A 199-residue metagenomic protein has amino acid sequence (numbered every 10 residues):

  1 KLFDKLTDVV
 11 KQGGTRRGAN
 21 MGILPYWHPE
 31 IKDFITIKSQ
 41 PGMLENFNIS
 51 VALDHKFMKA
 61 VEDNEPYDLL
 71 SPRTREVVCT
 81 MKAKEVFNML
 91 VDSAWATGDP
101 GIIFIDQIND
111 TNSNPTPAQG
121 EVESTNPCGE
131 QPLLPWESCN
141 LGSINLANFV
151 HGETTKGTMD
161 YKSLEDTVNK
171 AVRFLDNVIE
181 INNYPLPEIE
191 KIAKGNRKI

Functional and structural regions predicted by a protein language model:
K1-S163, T167, Y184-G195: Active-site cavity-forming subdomains of large catalytic enzyme subunits
V172-N182, A193-I199: Core structural elements
